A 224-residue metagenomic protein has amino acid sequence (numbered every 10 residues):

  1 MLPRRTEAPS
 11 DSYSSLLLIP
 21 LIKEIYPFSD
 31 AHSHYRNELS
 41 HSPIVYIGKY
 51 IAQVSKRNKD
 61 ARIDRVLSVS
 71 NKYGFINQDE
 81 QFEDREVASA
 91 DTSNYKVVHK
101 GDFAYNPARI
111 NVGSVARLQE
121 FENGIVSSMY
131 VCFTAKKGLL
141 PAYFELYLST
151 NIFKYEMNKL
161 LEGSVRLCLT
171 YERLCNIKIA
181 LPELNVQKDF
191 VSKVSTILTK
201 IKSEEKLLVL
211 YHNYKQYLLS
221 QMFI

Functional and structural regions predicted by a protein language model:
R4-D60, N176, A180-L184, K188 (+1 more regions): Non-catalytic DNA-recognition/assembly elements of restriction-modification systems
V45-L181: DNA target-recognition domains and sequence-specific DNA-contacting regions of bacterial/archaeal
Y143-Y147, V186-D189, K193: Short amphipathic alpha-helical coupling segments at ligand-binding clamshell hinges and other catalytic/signaling
V191-S192, T199, K206: Acidic/polar-enriched heptad-repeat coiled-coil alpha-helices, especially the parallel dimerization/signal-relay stalks
